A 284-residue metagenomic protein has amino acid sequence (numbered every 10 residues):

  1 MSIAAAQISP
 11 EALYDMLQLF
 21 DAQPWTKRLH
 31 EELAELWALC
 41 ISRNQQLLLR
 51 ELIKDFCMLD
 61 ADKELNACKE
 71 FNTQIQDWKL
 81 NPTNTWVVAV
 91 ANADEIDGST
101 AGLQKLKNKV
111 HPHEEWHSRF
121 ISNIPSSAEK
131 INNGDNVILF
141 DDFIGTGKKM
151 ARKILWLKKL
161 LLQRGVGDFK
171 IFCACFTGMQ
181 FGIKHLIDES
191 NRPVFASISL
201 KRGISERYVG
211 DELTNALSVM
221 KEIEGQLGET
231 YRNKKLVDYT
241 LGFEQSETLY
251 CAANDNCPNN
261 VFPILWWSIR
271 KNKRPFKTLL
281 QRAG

Functional and structural regions predicted by a protein language model:
S2-W86, V90-S99, L155-G284: PRPP-dependent phosphoribosyltransferase catalytic core
W86, N136-I138: Structural motif
E95-D135, G145-R152: Short, glycine/charge-rich flexible loops or terminal/linker lids adjacent to PRPP-binding catalytic cores
D141: Active-site flanking residues adjacent to catalytic metal/cofactor-binding acidic residues
I144-G145, C173: A short glycine-/small-residue-rich loop at the edge of a beta-strand within enzyme catalytic domains
